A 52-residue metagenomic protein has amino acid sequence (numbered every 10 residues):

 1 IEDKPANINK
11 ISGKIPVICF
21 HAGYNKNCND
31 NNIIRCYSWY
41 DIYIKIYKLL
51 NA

Functional and structural regions predicted by a protein language model:
I1-Y37: Acidic, Mg2+-coordinating phosphoryl-transfer loop and its flanking beta/alpha structural elements, shared across
D30-A52: Charged phosphate-binding loop/patch that engages nucleotide di/tri-phosphates or the phosphate backbone of nucleic
